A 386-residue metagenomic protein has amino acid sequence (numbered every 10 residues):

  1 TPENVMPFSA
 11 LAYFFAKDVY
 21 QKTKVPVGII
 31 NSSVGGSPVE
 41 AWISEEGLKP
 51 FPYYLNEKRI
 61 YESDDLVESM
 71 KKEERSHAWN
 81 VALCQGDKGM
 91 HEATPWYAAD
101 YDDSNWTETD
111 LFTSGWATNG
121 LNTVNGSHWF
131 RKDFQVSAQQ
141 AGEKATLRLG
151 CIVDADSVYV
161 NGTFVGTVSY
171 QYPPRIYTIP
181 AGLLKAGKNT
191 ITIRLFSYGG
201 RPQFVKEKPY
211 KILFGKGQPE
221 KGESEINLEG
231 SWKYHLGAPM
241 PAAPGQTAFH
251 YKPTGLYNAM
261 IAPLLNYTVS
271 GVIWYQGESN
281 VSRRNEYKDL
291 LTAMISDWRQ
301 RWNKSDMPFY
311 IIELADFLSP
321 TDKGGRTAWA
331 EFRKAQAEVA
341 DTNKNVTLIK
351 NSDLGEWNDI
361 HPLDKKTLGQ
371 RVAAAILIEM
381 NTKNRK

Functional and structural regions predicted by a protein language model:
T1, I30-T118, K188-N258, L264-Y267: An acidic-aromatic loop/edge-strand motif
T23-G28, K188, Y267-G271, K304-Y310 (+1 more regions): Loop/turn elements at helix/coil->beta-strand transitions in domains of secreted/extracellular proteins
I30, L314-S352: Substrate-gating cap/lid alpha-helix
W106, F134-G162, I191-I193: Aromatic-lined ligand-binding clefts that engage carbohydrates, nucleic acids, or primary amines
A117-W129, V165-Y172, F249-H250: Extracellular beta-rich ligand/substrate-recognition surface
L121-N125, W129, Q135, A141-T146 (+2 more regions): Surface beta-strand/loop "capping" patches
C151, V158-K211: Beta-strand-rich ligand-recognition modules
P174-R175, H250-P263, D289-D297, T327-A337: Alpha-helical scaffolding within the catalytic cores of extracellular/periplasmic polymer-degrading hydrolases
